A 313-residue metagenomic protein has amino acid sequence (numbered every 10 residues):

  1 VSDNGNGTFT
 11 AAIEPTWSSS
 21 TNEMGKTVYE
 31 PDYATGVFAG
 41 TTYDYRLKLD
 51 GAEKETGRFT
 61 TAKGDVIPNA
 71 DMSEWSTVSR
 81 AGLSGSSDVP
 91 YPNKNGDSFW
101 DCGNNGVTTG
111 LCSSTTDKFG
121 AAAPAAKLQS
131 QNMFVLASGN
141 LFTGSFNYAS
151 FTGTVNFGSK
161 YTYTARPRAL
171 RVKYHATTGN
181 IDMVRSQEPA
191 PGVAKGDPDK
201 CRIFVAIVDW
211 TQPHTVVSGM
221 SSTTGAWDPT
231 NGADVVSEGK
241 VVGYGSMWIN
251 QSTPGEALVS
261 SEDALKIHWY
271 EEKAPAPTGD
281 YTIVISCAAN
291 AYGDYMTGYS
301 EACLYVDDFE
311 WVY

Functional and structural regions predicted by a protein language model:
V1-T21: Aromatic- and glycine-rich beta-strand/loop motifs that create alpha-glucan
G7, A39-T41, A121-A122, R166: A glycine-anchored, Pro-Gly-centered beta-turn/N-cap motif
G7-A11, T27-P31, S261-L265: Short strand-edge motifs at loop-to-beta-strand transitions and within beta-strands of extracellular beta-rich domains
P15-M24, E30-T41: Surface-exposed, short loops/turns at beta-strand junctions within beta-sandwich domains
T41-L47: Short beta-strand segments enriched for Tyr within beta-sheet-rich domains, predominantly fibronectin type III
E55-P167, R171, G196-V312: Aromatic (Trp/Tyr/Phe) and Gly/Pro-enriched flexible surface segments
Y174-V193: Short amphipathic, basic-aromatic surface patches that mediate peripheral association with negatively charged
